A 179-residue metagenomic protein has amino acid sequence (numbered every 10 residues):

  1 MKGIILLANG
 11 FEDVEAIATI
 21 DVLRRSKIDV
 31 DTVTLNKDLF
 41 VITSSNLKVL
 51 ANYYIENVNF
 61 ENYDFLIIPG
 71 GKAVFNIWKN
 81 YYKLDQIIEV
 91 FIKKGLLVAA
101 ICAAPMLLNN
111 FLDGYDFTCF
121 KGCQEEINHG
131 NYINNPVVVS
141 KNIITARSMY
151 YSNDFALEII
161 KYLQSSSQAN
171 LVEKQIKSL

Functional and structural regions predicted by a protein language model:
M1-K94, M106-D116, E126, G130-N134 (+1 more regions): Extended, subdomain-level signal for the structured scaffold at the beginning of enzyme domains
I101-C102: Short, thiol/selenol-centered motifs that function as redox-active sites or metal-ligating centers
